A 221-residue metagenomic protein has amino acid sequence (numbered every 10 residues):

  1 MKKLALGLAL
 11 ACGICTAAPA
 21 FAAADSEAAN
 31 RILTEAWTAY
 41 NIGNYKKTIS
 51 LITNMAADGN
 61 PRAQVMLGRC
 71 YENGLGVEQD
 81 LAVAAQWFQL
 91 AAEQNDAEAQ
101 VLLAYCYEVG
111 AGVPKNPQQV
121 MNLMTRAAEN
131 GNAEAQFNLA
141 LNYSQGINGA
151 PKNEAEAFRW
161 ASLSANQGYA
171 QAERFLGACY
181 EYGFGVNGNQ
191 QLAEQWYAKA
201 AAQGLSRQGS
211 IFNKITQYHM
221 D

Functional and structural regions predicted by a protein language model:
G7-T16: Bacterial N-terminal signal peptides
A17-S50, D221: N-terminal leader/linker segments that initiate helical-solenoid repeat arrays
E27, I32, Y40-N44, A57-P61 (+10 more regions): Short helix-capping/linker turns of helical repeat alpha-solenoids
I32-E35, A39, L51, M55 (+6 more regions): Hydrophobic face of amphipathic alpha-helices that form TPR/SEL1-like repeat modules and related alpha-solenoid
G43-S50, E78-W87, P114-L123, A150-W160 (+1 more regions): Structural signature of tandem alpha-helical TPR/SEL1-like repeats, specifically the intra-repeat loop/turn
N54-M55, L90-A91, R126-A127, L163-S164 (+1 more regions): Canonical positions in the second alpha-helix
A63, A99, A135, A150 (+2 more regions): TPR alpha-solenoid repeat register
N187-D221: Terminal, low-structured helical/coil segments at or just beyond the last alpha-helical repeat
